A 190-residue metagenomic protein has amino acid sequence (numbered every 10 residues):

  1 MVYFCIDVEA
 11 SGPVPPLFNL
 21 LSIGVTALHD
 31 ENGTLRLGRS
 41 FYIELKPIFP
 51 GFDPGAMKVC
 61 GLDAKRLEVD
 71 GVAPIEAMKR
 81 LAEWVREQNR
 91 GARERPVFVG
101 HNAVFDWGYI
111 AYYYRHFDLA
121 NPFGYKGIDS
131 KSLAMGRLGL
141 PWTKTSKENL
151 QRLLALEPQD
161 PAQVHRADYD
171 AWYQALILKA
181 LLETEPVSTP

Functional and structural regions predicted by a protein language model:
V2-V104, H165: Conserved non-catalytic scaffold segment of RNase H-like nuclease domains
D7-E9, D106, D129, D170: Acidic active-site catalytic centers that drive phospho-/nucleotidyl reactions and related ester hydrolyses
P13-P15, M135, L176: Conserved protein kinase catalytic core
E44-P47, G51-L67, S130-A171: Active-site-proximal helix-loop-helix substrate-binding element of RNase H-like nuclease domains
V97-V104, G108-Y109, S146-P190: Acidic, Mg2+-coordinating catalytic module of metal-dependent nucleases/exonucleases that use a two-metal-ion mechanism
F105-K126: Substrate-recognition/cap helix-loop segment adjacent to the acidic, metal-dependent catalytic center of Asp-based
Y113-F117, G136-G139, I177-T184: Active-site catalytic microenvironments for nucleophilic, acid-base chemistry
A120-Y125, W142-T145, P186-P190: Short conserved catalytic/interaction loops centered on acidic-Pro-aromatic/His motifs
